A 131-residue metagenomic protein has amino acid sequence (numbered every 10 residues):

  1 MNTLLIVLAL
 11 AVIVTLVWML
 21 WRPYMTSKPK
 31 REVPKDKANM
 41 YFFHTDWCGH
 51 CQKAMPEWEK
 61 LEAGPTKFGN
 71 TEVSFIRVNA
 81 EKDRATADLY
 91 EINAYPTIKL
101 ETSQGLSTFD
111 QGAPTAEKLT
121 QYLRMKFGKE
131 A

Functional and structural regions predicted by a protein language model:
M1-T26, W58: Single-pass alpha-helical membrane anchors
I13, K30-K35, E130-A131: Intrinsic disorder/low-complexity detector
R31-T66: Local sequence-structure signature of Cys/Sec-based thiol-disulfide redox active-site neighborhoods
F43, E62, K67-A85, A113: Thiol-based oxidoreductase modules, predominantly thioredoxin-like and allied folds used for disulfide exchange
W58, V78-T86, L106-T108, E117: A cross-kingdom feature marking solvent-exposed beta-strand/loop segments within repeated, beta-rich binding/scaffold
A85-L106: Structural alpha/beta surface segment adjacent to cysteine/selenocysteine redox centers across thiol/disulfide enzymes
K99-A131: Non-catalytic, surface beta->alpha helical segment in thiol-disulfide oxidoreductase systems
